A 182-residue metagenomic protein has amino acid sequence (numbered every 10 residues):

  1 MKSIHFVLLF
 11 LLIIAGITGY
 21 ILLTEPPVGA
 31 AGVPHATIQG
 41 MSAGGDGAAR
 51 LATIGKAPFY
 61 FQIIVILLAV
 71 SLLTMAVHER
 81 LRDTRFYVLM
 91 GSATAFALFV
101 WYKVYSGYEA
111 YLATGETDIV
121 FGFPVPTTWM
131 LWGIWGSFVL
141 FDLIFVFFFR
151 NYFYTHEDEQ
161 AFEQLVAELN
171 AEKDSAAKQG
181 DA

Functional and structural regions predicted by a protein language model:
M1-T117, W129-A182: N- and C-terminal low-complexity/disordered segments
V125-P126: Short, isolated positions in well-ordered beta-strands
